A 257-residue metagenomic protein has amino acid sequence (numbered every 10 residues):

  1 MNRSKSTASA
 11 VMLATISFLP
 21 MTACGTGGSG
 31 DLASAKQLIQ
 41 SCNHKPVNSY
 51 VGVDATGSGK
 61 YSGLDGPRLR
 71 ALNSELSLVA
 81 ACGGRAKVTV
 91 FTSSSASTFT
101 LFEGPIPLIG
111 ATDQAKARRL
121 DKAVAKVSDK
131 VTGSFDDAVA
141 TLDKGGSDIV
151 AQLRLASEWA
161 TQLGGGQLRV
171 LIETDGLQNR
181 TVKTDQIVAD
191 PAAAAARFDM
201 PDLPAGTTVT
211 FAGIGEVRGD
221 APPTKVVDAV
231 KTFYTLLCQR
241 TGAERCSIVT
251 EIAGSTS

Functional and structural regions predicted by a protein language model:
M1-V11: Bacterial N-terminal signal peptides that target proteins for export
L19-A23: C-terminal motif of bacterial Sec signal peptides marking the signal peptidase cleavage site
G25-G28: Bacterial signal peptide processing site
C42-D113, R169-V170, G254: Von Willebrand factor
G59-G63, A96-T100, Q178-K183, R218-P222 (+1 more regions): Extracytoplasmic/secreted cell-surface and envelope-processing proteins
A115-G165: Von Willebrand factor
L177-V227: VWA/integrin I-like adhesion module and closely mimicked acidic/polar interface patches used
G213-S257: P/S/T/G-enriched low-complexity
